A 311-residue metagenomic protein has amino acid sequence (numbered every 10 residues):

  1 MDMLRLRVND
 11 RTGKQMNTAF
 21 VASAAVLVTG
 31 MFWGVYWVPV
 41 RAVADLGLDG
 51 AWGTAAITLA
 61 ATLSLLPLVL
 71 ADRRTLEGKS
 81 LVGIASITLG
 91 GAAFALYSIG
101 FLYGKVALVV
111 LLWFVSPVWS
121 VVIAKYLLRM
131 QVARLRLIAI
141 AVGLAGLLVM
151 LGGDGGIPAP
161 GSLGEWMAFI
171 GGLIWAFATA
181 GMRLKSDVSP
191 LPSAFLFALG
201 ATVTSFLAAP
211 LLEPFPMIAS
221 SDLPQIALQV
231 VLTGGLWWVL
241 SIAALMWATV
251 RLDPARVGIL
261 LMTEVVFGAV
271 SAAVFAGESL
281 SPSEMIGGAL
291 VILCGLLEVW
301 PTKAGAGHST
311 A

Functional and structural regions predicted by a protein language model:
M1-W52, L96, A141, A145 (+2 more regions): Glycine-/small-residue-enriched transmembrane alpha-helix faces in small-molecule transporters and effluxers
M3-R5, L135-D154, S283-T302: Hydrophobic transmembrane alpha-helices of multi-pass small-molecule transport proteins
V21-A25, G50-L68, A139-V142, L163-W166 (+1 more regions): Hydrophobic alpha-helical transmembrane segments of multi-pass integral membrane proteins, especially transporters
V21-T29, R73-L96, I140, S162-G171 (+2 more regions): Loop-to-transmembrane-helix transition segments
G34, V38, L66, I87 (+7 more regions): Hydrophobic/small/kink-forming positions within alpha-helical transmembrane segments of polytopic membrane proteins
V43, G53, G100-F101, V109-L112 (+6 more regions): Hydrophobic/aromatic residues within transmembrane alpha-helices of multi-pass small-molecule transporters
A56, V110-V115, M182-A201, W238-V274: Helix-helix packing/entry segments at the starts of transmembrane helices
V69-D72, S116-A141, V266-M285: C-terminal transmembrane-helix exit sites in multi-pass transporters
